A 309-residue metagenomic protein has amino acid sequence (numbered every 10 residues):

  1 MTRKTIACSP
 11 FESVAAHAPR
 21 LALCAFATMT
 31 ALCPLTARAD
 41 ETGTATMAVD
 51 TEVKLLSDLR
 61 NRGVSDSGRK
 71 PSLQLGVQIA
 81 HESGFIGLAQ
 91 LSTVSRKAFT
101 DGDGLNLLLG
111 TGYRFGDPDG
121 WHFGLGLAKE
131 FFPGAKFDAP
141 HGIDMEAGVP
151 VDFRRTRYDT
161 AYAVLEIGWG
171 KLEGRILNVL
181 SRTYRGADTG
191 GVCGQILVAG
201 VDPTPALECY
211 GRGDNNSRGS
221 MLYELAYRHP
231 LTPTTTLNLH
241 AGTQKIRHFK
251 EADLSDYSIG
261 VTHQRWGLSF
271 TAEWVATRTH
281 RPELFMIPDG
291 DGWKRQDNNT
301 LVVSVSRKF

Functional and structural regions predicted by a protein language model:
M1-A48: Cleavable N-terminal export/targeting peptides
D40-S95, I196-V198, T204: Short glycine/proline- and aromatic-enriched beta-strand/turn motifs that initiate or cap beta-hairpins
M47, R69-L73, D103-L107, W121 (+6 more regions): Residues that define the transmembrane beta-barrel architecture of outer-membrane proteins
L56-R60, Q90, V94-R96, E130-K136 (+4 more regions): Structural signature of outer-membrane beta-barrel domains
S57, I79-H81, T111-F115, K129 (+6 more regions): Residue-level signature of outer-membrane beta-barrel architecture
S83-A89, P118-L125, K171-I176, P233-L239 (+1 more regions): Repeated loop/turn-to-beta-strand initiation elements of outer-membrane beta-barrel proteins
T100-R218, G290-W293: Outer-membrane pore/translocation modules
V261-W266, W274, W293-F309: Outer-membrane beta-barrel "beta-signal"
